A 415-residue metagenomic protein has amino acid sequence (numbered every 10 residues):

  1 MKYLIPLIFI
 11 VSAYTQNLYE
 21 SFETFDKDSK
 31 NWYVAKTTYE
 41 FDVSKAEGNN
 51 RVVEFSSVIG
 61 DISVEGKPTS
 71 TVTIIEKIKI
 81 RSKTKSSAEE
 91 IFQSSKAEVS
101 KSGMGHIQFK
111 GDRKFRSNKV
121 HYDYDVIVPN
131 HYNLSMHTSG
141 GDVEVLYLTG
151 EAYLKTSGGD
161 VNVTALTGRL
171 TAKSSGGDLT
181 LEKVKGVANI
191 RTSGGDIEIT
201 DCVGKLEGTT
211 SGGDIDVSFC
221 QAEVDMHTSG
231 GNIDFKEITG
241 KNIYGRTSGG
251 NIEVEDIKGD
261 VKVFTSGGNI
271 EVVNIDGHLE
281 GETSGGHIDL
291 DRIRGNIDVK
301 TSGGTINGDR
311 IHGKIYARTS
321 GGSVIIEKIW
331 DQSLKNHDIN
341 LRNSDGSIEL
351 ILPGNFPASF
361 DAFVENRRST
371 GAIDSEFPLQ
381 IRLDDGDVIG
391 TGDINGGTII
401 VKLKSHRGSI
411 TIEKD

Functional and structural regions predicted by a protein language model:
M1-D415: Intrinsically disordered, low-complexity terminal regions
